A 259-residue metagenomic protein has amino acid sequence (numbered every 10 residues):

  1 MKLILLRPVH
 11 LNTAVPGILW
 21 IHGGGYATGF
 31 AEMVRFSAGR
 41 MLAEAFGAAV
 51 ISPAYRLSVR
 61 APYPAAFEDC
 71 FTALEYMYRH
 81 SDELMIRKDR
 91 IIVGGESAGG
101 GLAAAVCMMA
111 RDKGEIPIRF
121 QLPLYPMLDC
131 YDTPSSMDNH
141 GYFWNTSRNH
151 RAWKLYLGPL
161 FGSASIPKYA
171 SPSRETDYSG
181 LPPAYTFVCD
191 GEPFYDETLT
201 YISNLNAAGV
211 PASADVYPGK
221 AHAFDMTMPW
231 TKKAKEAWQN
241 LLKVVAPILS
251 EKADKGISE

Functional and structural regions predicted by a protein language model:
M1-E259: Alpha/beta-hydrolase superfamily serine-hydrolase fold, recognizing
